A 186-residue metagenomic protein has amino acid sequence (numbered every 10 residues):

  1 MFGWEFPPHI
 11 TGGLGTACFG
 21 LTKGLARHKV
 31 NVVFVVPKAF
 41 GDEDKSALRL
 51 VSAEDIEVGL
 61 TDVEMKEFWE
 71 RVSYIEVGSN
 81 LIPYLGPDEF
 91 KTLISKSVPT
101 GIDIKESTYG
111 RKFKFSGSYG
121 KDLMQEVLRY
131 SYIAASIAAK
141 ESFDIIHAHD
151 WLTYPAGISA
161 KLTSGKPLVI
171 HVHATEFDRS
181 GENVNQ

Functional and structural regions predicted by a protein language model:
W4, P37, V172-T175: Histidine-centered beta-alpha loop that forms part of the nucleotide-sugar donor binding/catalytic region in diverse
E5-A17, D42-K45: A short, glycine/small-residue-rich beta-strand->loop->alpha-helix junction that serves as a flexible
G15-A26: Short amphipathic alpha-helix
N31-F34, V169: A structural signal for isolated positions on well-ordered beta-strands in alpha/beta enzyme cores
V33-A138: A conserved catalytic-core segment of Leloir-type glycosyltransferases
G120-I133, S164-V169, F177-Q186: Nucleotide-sugar donor phosphate/pyrophosphate-binding loop at the beta->alpha transition of glycosyltransferases
A139-F143: Glycine-rich phosphate-binding loop signature in dinucleotide/nucleotide-binding domains
I145-H147, Y154, I158-D178: Active-site proximal beta-strand in glycosyltransferases
